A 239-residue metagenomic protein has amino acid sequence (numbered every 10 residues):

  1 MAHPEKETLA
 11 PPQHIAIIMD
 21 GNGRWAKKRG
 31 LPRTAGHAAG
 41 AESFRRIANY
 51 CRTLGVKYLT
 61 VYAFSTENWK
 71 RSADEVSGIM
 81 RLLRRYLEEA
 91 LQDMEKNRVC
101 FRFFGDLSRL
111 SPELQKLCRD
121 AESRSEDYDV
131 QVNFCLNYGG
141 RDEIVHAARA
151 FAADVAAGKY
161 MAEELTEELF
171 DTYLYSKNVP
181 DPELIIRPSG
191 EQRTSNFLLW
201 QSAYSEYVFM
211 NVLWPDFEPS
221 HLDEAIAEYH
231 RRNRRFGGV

Functional and structural regions predicted by a protein language model:
M1-V239: Flexible, compositionally biased loop and terminal segments
